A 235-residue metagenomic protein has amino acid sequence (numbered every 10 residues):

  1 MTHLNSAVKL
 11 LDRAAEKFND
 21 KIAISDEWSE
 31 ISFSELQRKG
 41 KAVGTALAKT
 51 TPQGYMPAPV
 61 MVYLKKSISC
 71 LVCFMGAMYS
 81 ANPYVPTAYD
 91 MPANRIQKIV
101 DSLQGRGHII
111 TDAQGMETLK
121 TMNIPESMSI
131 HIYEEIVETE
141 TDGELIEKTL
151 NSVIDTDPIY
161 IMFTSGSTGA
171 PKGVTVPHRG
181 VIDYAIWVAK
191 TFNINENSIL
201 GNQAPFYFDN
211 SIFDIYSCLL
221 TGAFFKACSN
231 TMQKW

Functional and structural regions predicted by a protein language model:
M1-G180, F192-N193: Carrier-protein-dependent adenylate-forming modules in NRPS/ANL systems
L64-M75, D90-N94, A204-T221, K234-W235: Conserved coil-to-alpha-helix start sites within the AMP-binding
K172-I199, F208-W235: Conserved AMP-binding/adenylation subdomain of ANL enzymes
